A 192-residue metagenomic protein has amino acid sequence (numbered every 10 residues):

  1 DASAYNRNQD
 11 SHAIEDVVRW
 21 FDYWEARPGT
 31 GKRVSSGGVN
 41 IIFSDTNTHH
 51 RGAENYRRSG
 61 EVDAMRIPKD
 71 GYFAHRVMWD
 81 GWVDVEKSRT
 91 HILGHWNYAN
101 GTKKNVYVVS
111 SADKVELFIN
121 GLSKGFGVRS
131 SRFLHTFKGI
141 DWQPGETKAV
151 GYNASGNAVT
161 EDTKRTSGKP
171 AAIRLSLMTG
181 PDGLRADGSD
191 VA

Functional and structural regions predicted by a protein language model:
D1-S130, K138-A158: Extended substrate-binding grooves/exosites of carbohydrate-active enzymes
N8-Q9, T136-K138, P181-A186: Short, contiguous acidic/charged loop-to-helix segments that flank catalytic cores in large enzymes
H95-N97, S176-G183: Short, solvent-exposed loop/edge segments of extracellular or virion-exposed proteins
V108-V109, G183, G188-A192: Beta-strand-rich structural segments
K124-G125, S167-K169: Active/binding-pocket-proximal capping segment
F133: Cys/His-coordinated zinc-finger cores
A149, K169, S176-M178: Residues forming the flavin
S155-G168: Edge beta-strands of extracellular beta-sandwich domains
